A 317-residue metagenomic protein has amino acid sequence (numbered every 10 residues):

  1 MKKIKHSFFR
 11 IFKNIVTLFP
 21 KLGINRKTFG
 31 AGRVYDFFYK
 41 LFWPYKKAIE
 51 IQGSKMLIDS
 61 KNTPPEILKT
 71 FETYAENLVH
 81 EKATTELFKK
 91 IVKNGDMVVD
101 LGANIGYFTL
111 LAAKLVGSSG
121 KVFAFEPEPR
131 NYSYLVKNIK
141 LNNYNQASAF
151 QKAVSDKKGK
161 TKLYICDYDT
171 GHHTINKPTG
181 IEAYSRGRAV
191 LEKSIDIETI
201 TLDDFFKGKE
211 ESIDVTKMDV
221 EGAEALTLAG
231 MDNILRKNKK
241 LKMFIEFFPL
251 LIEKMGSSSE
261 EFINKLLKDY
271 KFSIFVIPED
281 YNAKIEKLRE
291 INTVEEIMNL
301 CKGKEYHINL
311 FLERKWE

Functional and structural regions predicted by a protein language model:
M1-N138, N142-N145, G187-L191, F206-E211 (+2 more regions): S-adenosyl-L-methionine
A75-M97, Y144, K160-K162, K177-N238 (+2 more regions): Short internal loop-to-helix segment that lines adenine-nucleotide cofactor pockets
V99, F125, T216-M218, I245-E246: Active-site flanking residues adjacent to catalytic metal/cofactor-binding acidic residues
A112-G117, M231-K239, L266-D269: Short, conserved loop/helix-junction motifs that constitute active-site signature segments in enzyme catalytic cores
V136-Y168: Core alpha/beta nucleotide-donor-binding catalytic domains of modification enzymes
K239-F247: Conserved beta-strand signature within the Rossmann-like core of class I S-adenosyl-L-methionine
S259-S273: Conserved Class I S-adenosyl-L-methionine
